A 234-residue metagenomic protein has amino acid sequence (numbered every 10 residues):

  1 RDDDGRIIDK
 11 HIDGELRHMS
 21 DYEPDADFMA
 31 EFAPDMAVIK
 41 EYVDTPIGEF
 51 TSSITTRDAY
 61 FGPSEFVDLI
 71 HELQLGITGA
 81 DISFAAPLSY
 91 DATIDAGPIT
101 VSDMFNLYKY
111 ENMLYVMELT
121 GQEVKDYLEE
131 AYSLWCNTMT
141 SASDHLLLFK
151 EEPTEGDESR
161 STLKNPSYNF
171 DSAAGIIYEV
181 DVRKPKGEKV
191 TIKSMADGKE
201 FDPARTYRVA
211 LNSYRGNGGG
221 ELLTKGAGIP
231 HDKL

Functional and structural regions predicted by a protein language model:
R1-T45, Y132-S143, L147: Active-site-adjacent helix-turn-beta-strand microarchitecture at beta-sheet edges that either contains or buttresses
I7-I8, S64, D68-L234: Feature captures C-terminal
I12-D13, P46-S52, V116-E118: Short amphipathic
G14-L16, T51, T55-D58, I177-V180: Generic detector of short, aliphatic-rich beta-strand segments that form the cores of beta-sheets in diverse domain
H18-D25, M29, T56-S64, I94 (+1 more regions): Hydrophobic alpha-helical scaffolding
E41, T45-I47, D95-A96, T100: Short, flexible segments with low predicted structural confidence
V43-P63: Glycine-rich phosphate/diphosphate-binding loops and the adjacent beta-loop-alpha structural elements that coordinate
